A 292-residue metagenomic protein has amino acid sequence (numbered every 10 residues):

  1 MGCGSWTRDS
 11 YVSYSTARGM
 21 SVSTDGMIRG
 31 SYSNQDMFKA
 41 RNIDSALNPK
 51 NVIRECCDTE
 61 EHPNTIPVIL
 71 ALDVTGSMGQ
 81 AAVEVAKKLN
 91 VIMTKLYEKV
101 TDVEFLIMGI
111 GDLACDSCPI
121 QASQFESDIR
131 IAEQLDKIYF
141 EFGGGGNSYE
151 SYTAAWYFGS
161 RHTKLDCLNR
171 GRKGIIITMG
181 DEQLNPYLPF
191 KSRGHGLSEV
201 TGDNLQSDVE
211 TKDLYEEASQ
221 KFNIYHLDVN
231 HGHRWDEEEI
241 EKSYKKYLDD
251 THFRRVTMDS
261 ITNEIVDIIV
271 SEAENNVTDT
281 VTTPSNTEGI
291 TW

Functional and structural regions predicted by a protein language model:
M1-W292: Acidic, low-complexity intrinsically disordered regions
